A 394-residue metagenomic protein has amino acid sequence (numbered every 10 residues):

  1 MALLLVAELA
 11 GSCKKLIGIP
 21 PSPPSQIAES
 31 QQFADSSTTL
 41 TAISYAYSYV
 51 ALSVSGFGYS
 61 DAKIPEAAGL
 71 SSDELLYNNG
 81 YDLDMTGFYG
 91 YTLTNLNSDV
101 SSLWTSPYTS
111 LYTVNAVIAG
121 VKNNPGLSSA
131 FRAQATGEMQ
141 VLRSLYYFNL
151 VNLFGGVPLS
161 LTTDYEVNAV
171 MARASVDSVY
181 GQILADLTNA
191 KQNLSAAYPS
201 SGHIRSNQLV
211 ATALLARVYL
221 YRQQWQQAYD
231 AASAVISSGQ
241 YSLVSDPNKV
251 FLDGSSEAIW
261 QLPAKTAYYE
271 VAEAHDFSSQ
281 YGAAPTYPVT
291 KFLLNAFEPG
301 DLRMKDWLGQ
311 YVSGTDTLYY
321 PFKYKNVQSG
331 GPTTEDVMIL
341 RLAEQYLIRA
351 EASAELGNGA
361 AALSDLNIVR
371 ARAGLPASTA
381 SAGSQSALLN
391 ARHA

Functional and structural regions predicted by a protein language model:
C13-I64, A232: Membrane-proximal, proline-rich intrinsically disordered regions
E29, F57-N79, S160, S195-A274 (+1 more regions): Short, surface-exposed recognition loops and adjoining beta-strand edges that mediate ligand/DNA contacts, enriched
L40, G80-L153, A169, Q192-S195 (+3 more regions): Conserved, well-structured interaction surfaces
T86, Q227-L342, Q385: Hydrophobic-face positions in mid-chain alpha helices that act as interaction patches
